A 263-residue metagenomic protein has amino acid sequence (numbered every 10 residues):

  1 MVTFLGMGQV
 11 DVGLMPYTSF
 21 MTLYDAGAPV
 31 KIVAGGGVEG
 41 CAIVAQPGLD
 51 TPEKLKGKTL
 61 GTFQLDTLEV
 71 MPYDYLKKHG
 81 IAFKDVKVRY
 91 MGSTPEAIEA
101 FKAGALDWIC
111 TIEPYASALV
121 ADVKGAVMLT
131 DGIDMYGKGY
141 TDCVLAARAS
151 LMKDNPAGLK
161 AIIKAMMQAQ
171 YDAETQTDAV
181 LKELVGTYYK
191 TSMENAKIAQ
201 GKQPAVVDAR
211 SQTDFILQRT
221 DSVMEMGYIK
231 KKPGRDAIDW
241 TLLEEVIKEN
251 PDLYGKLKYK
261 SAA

Functional and structural regions predicted by a protein language model:
M1-S93, A100, D107-E113, M128-T130 (+2 more regions): Short, glycine-/small- and polar/acidic-enriched structural segments that line small-molecule recognition paths
V2, M21, Y73, S117-V120 (+2 more regions): Predominant activation on well-ordered alpha-helical scaffold segments within soluble catalytic domains
L14, T62, D66-V70, G92-P95 (+4 more regions): Soluble non-cytosolic domains of exported or imported proteins
T18-S19, P95-T187: Pocket-lining segment of extracytoplasmic ligand-binding domains
T22, G35-G40, A196-A199, K248-A263: Amphipathic, soluble alpha/beta structural segments
D25-A28, V44-A45, A121-K124, T141-D142 (+2 more regions): Short secondary-structure transition/capping segments
K153-K232: Secondary-structure end/capping motifs
M224-A263: Conserved C-terminal helix/tail region of periplasmic/extracytoplasmic solute-binding proteins
